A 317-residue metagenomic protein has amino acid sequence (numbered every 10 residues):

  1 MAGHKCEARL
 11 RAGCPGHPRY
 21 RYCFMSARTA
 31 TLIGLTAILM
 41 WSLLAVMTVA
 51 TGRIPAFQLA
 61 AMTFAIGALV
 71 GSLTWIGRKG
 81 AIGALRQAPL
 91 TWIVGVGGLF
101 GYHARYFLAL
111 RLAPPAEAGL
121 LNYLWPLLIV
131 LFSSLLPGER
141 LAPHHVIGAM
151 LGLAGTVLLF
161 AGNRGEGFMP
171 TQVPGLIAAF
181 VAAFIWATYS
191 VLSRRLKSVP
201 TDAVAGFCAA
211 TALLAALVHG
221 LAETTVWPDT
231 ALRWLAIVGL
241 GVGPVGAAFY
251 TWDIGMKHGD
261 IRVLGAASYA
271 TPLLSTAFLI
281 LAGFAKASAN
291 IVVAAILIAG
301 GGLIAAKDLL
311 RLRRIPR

Functional and structural regions predicted by a protein language model:
M1, R19-A61, A149, A154 (+4 more regions): Glycine-/small-residue-enriched transmembrane alpha-helix faces in small-molecule transporters and effluxers
S26-A30, G52-A61, A84-P89, A161-A183 (+2 more regions): Juxtamembrane helix-entry segments on the extracytoplasmic side of multipass membrane proteins
L32, M62, A118-L124, L192-A212 (+1 more regions): Helix-helix packing/entry segments at the starts of transmembrane helices
M40-A45, I76-N122, L158, G241-G259: Specific transmembrane alpha-helical segments of multi-pass solute transporters/efflux pumps, especially DMT/EamA
T51, L59, T63, A109 (+6 more regions): Hydrophobic/aromatic residues within transmembrane alpha-helices of multi-pass small-molecule transporters
R53-G101, P126-F132, F184-Y189, A205-E223 (+2 more regions): Transmembrane alpha-helices of multi-pass small-molecule transport proteins
Q58-L69, G97, F107-R140, A182 (+1 more regions): Specific alpha-helical transmembrane segments that line the substrate/conduction pathway and gating interfaces
I66, G71, F132, L141-N163 (+5 more regions): Hydrophobic transmembrane alpha-helices of multi-pass small-molecule transport proteins
